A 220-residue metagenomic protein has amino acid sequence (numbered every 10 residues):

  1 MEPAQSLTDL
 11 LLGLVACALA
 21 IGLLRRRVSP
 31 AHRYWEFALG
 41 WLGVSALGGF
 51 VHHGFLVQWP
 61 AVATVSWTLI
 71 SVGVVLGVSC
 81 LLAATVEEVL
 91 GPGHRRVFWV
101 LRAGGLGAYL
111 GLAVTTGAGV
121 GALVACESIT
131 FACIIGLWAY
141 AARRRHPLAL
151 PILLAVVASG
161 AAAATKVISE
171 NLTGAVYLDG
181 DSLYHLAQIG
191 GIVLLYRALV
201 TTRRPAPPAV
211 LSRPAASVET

Functional and structural regions predicted by a protein language model:
M1-G43, F50-T220: Polytopic alpha-helical membrane-helix bundles and their juxtamembrane interface segments in multi-pass membrane
